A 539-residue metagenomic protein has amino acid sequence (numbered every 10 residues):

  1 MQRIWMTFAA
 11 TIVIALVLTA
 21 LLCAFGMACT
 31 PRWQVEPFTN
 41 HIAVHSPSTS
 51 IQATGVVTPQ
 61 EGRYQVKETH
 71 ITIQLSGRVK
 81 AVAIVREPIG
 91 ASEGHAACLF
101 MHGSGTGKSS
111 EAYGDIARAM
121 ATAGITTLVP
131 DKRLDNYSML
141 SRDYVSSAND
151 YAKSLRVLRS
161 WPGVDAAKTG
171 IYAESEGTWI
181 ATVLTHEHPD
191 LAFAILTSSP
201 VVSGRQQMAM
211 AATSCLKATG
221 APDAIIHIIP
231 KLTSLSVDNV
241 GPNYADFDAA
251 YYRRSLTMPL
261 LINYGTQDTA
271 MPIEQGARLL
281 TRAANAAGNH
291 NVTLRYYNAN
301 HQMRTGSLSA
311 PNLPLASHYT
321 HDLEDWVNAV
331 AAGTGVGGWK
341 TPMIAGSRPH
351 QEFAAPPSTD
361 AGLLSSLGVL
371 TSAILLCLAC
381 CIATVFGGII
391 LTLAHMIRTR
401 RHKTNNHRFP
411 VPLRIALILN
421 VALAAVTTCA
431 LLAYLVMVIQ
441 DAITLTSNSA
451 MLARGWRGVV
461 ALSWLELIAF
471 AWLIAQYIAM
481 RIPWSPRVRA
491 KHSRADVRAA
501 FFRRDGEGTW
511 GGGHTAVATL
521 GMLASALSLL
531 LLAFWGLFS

Functional and structural regions predicted by a protein language model:
N40-E93, P412: N-terminal cap/lid segment of alpha/beta-hydrolase-fold proteins
E93-G103: Short beta-strand element of the alpha/beta-hydrolase
T106-A117, K132, E274: The serine-hydrolase catalytic nucleophile loop
A117-Y137: Conserved alpha/beta-hydrolase
S141-P162: Alpha/beta-hydrolase active-site loop
V157-L216: Primarily recognizes the serine-hydrolase "nucleophile elbow" in alpha/beta-hydrolase and SGNH/GDSL folds
L256, I262-Y264, D268: Short beta-strand/loop motif that positions the catalytic acidic residue of the alpha/beta-hydrolase fold
N298-Q302, G306-S539: Alpha/beta-hydrolase-fold serine-hydrolase catalytic core, especially in secreted/extracellular enzymes
